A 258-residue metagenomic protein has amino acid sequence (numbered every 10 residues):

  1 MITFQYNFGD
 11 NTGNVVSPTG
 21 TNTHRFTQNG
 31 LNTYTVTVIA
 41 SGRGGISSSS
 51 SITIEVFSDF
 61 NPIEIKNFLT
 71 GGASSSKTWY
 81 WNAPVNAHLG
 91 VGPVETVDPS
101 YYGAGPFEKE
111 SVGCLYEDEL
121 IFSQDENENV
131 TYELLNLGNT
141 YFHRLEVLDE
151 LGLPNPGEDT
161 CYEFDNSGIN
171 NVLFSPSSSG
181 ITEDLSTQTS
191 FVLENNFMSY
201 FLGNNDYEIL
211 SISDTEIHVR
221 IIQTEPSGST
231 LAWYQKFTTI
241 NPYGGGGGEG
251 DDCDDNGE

Functional and structural regions predicted by a protein language model:
M1-Q5: Solvent-exposed loop segments of extracellular immunoglobulin-like
V15-T35: Solvent-exposed segments in extracellular or luminal domains encompassing
T33-T37, E216-H218: Short, conserved beta-strand segments of beta-strand-rich sandwich/propeller modules, principally
S48-N61: C-terminal edge beta-strand
S58-Y80, G248-E258: N-terminal helix-cap/turn-to-beta initiation motif at the start of protein domains
W81-N127, L134, S229-T230: Short, solvent-exposed loop/hinge segments that bridge or flank secondary-structure elements
E108-I212: Contiguous, well-ordered beta-strand patches that form the walls/edges of small beta-barrel/beta-sandwich domains
